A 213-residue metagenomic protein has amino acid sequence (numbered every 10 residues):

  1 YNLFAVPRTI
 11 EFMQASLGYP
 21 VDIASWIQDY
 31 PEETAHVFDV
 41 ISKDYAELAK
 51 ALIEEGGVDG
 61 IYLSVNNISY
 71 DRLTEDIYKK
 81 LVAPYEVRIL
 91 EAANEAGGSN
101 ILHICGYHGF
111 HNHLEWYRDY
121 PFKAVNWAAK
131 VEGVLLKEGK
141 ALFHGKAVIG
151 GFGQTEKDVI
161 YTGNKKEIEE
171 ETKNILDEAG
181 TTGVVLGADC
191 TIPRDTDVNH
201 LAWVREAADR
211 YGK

Functional and structural regions predicted by a protein language model:
Y1-K213: Active-site loop segments of alpha/beta catalytic cores
